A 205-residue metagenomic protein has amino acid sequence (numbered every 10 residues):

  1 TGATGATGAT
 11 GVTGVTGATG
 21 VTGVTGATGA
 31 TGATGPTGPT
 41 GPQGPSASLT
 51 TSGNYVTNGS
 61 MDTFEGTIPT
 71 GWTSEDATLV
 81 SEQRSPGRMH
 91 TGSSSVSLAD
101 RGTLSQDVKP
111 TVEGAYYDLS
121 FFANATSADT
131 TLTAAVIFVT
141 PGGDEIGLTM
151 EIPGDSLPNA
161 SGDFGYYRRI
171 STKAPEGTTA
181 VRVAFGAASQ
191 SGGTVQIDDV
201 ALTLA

Functional and structural regions predicted by a protein language model:
G2-T50: Collagen/collagen-like triple-helix recognition
S60-S95: Extracellular glycan-recognition surfaces and repeat-rich motifs
M61-F64, D100-V136, Y167-T172, V200: Extra-cytoplasmic beta-strand recognition segments
S93-T103, A160: Extracellular beta-rich ligand/substrate-recognition surface
V112-G114, V139-G143, K173-T179: A short, structured loop/turn motif at beta-sheet edges
A125-L157: Extracellular ligand-binding interfaces
E145-G177: Extracellular carbohydrate recognition and processing domains and analogous Trp-centered ligand-binding platforms
D163, G186-L204: Extracellular carbohydrate recognition
